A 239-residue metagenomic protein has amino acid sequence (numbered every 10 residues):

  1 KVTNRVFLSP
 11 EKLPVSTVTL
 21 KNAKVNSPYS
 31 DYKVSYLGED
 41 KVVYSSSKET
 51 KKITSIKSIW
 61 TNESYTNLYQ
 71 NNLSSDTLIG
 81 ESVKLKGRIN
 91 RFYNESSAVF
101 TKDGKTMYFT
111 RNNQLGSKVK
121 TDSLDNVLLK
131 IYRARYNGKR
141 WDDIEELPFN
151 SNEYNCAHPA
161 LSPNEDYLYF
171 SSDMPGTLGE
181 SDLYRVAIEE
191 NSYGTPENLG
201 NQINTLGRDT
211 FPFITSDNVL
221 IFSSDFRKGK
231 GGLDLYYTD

Functional and structural regions predicted by a protein language model:
K1-D239: Short, conserved micro-motifs composed of acidic
